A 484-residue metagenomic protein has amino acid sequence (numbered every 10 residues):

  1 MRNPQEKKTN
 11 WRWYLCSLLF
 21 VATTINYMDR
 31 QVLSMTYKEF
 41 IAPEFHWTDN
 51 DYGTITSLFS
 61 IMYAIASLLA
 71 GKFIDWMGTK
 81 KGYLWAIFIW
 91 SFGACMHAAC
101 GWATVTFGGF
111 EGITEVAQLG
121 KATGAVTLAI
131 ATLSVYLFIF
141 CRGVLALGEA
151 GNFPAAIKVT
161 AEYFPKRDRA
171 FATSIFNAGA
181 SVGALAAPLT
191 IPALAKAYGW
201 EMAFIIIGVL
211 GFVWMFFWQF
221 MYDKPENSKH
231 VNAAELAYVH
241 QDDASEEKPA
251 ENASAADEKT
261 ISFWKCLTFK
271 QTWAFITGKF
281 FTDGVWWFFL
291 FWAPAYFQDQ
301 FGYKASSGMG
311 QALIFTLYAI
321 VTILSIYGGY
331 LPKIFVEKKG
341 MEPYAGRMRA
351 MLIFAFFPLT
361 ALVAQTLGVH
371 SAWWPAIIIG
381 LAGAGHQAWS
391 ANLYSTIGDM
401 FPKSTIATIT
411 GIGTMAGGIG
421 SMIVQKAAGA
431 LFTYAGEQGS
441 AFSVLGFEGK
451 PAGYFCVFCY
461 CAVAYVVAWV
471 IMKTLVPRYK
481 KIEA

Functional and structural regions predicted by a protein language model:
Q31, S60-L68, A150, A184-L185 (+3 more regions): Residue-level signature of mid-helix packing/kink "hotspots" within the transmembrane helices of 12-pass Major
L33-Y37, K265-I326, H386-S390, Y394 (+1 more regions): Extracytoplasmic gate region of multi-pass secondary transporters
Y83, F138, M348-M351: Primarily marks hydrophobic transmembrane alpha-helices of the MFS/SLC 12-helix fold
F88-A131, L352-V369: C-terminal ends and interior cores of transmembrane alpha-helices in multi-pass membrane transporters/permeases
L137, C141-S181: Cytoplasmic helix-loop-helix junction between adjacent transmembrane helices in 12-TM secondary transporters
A180-K229: Helix-loop-helix hairpin linking two adjacent transmembrane segments in secondary transporters
W214-Y222, A361-L367, Y454-A484: Multi-pass alpha-helical transporter architecture, strongest for 12-TM Major Facilitator/SLC carriers used
Y344-N392: C-terminal transmembrane helical hairpin of 12-TM major facilitator-type secondary transporters
